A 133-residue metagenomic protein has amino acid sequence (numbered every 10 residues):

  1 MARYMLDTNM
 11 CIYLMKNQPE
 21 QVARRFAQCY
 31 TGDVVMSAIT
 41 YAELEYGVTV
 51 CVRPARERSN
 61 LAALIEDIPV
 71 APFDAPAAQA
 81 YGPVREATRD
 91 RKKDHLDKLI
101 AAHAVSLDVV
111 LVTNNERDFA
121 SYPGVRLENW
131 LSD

Functional and structural regions predicted by a protein language model:
M1-M36, V48-A63, R91, D133: Short, well-structured N-terminal submotif of metal-dependent ribonuclease cores
M1-R3, A101, V105-D133: Acidic, PIN/NYN-like endoribonuclease modules and their adjacent C-terminal/linker elements
D7-T8, V22, L44, Y81 (+2 more regions): Generic structural signal for small/hydrophobic residues in well-ordered secondary structure, especially within
M10-C11, T40, A77, I100 (+1 more regions): Alpha-helix capping/helix-boundary segments
E45, A62-I65, G82: Amphipathic alpha-helical segments within well-ordered protein domains
I68-N114: Active-site neighborhoods of divalent-metal-dependent phosphate/nucleic-acid chemistry enzymes
